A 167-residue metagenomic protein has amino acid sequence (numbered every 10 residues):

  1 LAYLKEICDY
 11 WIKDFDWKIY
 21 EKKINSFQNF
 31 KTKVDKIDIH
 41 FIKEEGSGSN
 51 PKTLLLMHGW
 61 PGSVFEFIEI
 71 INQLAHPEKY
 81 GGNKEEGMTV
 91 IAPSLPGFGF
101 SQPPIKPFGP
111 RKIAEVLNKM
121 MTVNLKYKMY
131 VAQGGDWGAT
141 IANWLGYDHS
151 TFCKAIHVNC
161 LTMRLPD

Functional and structural regions predicted by a protein language model:
A2-D167: Catalytic cores of eukaryotic secretory-pathway lumenal/extracellular enzymes that build and remodel glycoconjugates
